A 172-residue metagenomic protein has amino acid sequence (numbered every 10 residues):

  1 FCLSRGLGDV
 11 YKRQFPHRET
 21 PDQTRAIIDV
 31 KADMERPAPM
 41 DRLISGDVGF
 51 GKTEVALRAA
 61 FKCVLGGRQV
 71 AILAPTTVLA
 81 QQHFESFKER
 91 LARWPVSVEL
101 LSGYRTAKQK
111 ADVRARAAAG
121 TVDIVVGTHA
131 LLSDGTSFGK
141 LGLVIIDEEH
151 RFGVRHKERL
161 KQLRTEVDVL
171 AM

Functional and structural regions predicted by a protein language model:
F1-Y11: Single conserved hydrophobic/aromatic residue that forms the stacking wall/gate of nucleotide- or nucleobase-binding
D9-L43: Conserved pre-motif I regulatory segment
A38-A59, V70-A74: Walker A/P-loop
A59-F84, W94-V96: Conserved SF1/SF2 helicase motif Ia
R68-V70, S97, G120-I124, K140-G142 (+1 more regions): Loop/turn-to-beta-strand initiation segments
L79-R116: Conserved helix-turn-beta segment of the N-terminal RecA-like "Helicase ATP-binding" lobe in SF1/SF2 helicases
R105-V125, G135-G139: Conserved motor-coupling elements within RecA-like helicase/translocase cores
L132-A171: SF2 helicase catalytic motif II
